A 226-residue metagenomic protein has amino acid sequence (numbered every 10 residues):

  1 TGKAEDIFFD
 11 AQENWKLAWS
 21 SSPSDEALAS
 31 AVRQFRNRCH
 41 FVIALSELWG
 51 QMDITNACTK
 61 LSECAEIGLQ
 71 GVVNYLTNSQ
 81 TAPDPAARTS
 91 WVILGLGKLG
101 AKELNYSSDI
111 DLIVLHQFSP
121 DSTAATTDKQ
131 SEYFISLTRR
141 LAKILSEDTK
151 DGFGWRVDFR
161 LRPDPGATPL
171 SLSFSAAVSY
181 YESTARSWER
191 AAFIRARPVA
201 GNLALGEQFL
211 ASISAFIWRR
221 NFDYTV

Functional and structural regions predicted by a protein language model:
T1-V226: A nucleotide- and high-energy phosphate-metabolite-utilizing enzyme signature
